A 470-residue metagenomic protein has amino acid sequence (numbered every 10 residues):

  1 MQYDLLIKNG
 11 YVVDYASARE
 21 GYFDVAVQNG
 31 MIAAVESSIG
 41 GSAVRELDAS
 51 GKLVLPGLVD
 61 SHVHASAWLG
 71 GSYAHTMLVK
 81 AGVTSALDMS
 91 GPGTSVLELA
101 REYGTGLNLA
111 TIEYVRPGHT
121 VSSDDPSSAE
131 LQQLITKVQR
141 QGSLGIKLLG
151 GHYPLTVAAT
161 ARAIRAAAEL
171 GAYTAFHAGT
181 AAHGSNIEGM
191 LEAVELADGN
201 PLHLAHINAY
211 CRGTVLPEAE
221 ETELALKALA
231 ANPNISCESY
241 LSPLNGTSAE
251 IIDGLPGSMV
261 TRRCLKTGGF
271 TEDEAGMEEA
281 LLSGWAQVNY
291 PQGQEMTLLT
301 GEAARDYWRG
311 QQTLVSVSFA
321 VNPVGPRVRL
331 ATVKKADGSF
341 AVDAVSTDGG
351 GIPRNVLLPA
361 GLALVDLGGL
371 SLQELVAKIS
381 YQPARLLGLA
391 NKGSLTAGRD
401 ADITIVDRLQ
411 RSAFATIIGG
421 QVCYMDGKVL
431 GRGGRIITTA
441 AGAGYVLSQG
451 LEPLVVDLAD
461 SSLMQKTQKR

Functional and structural regions predicted by a protein language model:
M1-F23, Q28, S37-S38, V79-K80 (+5 more regions): Active-site microenvironment of metallo-dependent hydrolases
I39-G41, D48-G104, E188: Metal-associated gating/positioning segment near the N- to mid-region
G57-V63, A86-D88, L109-E113, I146-L148 (+4 more regions): Hydrophobic faces of well-ordered beta-strands that scaffold small-molecule active sites in alpha/beta enzyme cores
H64, G91-P92, Y114-G118, L149-Y153 (+4 more regions): Active-site beta-loop-alpha junctions enriched in small/polar residues
Y73-Y153, R165-A172: Divalent-metal coordination cores built from histidine and acidic residues
L78, K137-Q141, A167, A193-A197 (+2 more regions): Generic structural signal for hydrophobic
G145-H203, Y210-E218, A249-P256, R262-E295: Divalent metal-binding pocket/active-site signature
V215-A363, K469-R470: Active-site neighborhoods of metal-dependent hydrolases
